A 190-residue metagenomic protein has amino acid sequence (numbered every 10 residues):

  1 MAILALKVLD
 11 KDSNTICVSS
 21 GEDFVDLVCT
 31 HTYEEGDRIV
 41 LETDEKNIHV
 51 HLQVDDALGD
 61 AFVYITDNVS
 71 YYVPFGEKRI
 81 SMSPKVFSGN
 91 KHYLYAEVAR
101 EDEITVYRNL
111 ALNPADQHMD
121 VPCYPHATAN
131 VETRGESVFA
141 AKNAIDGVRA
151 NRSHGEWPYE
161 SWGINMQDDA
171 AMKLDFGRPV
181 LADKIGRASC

Functional and structural regions predicted by a protein language model:
M1-R38, T43, N47-D175: Disordered, acidic Ser/Thr/Pro-rich linker "stalks" and the adjacent N-terminal cap of the next globular domain
Q167-D169, G177-G186: Extended extracellular/luminal ectodomain segments enriched in beta-structured repeat modules
A188-C190: Conserved small/polar residues in nucleotide/adenosyl-binding loops
